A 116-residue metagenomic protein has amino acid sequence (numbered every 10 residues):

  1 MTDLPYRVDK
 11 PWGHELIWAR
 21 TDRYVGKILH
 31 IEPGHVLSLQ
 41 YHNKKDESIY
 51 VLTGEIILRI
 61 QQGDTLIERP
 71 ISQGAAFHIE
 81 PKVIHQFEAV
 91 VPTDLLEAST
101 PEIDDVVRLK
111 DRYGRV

Functional and structural regions predicted by a protein language model:
M1-K27, V36-S38, R69, R112-V116: A short, N-terminal "cap"/entry segment at the start of jelly-roll beta-barrel domains of the cupin/DSBH fold
T2-D9, E88-V116: Double-stranded beta-helix
Y24, H35, K44-K45, V83 (+2 more regions): A generic "binding-loop/recognition-motif" signal
I28, E68-P70, I84, P92: Well-ordered beta-strand positions in beta-sheet-rich domains
S38-Q40, L58-R59, I79, I84-V90 (+1 more regions): Short beta-strand His + acidic residue motifs that chelate non-heme Fe in jelly-roll/DSBH and cupin folds
K44-Q62: Glycine- and acidic-residue-biased ligand/ion/polar-headgroup-sensing regions
Q62-K82: Short acidic-glycine-tyrosine-enriched beta hairpin
